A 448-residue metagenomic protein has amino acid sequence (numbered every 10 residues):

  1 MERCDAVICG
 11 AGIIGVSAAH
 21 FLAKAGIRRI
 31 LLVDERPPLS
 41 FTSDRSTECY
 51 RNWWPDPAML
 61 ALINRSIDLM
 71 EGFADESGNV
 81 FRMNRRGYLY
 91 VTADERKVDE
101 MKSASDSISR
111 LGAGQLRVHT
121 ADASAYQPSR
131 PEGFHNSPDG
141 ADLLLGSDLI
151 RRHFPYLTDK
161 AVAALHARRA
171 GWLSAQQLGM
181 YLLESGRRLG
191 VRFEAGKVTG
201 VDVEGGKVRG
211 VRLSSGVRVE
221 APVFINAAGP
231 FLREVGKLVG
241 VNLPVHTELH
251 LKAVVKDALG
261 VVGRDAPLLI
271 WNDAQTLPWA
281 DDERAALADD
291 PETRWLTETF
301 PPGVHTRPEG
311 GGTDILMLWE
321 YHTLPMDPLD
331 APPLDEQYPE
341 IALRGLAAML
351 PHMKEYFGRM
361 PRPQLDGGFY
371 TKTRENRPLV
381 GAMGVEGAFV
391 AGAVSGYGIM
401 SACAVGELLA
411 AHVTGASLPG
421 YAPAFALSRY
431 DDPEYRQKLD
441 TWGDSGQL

Functional and structural regions predicted by a protein language model:
M1-I14, L31: Beta1/beta-strand and adjacent pyrophosphate-binding region of the FAD-binding site in flavoprotein oxidoreductases
A23-D44: Glycine-rich FAD pyrophosphate-binding loop
T47-L149, H153, P301-V304: Dinucleotide-binding Rossmann-like beta1-alpha1 core, especially the glycine-rich loop that anchors the ADP
P57, A61-N64, V91-V98, L165-E184 (+3 more regions): Short beta-strand to alpha-helix junction loop
N136-R152, L324-P325, E336-C403, E407-V413 (+2 more regions): Flavin (FAD/FMN) cofactor-binding core of flavoprotein oxidoreductases
T158-K160, A164-V223, A227, F231: Helical element adjacent to the flavin cofactor pocket in flavoenzyme catalytic cores
S215-L287: Central helical "cap/lid" subdomain
D257-E386: Active-site lid/adjacent beta-loop-alpha segment flanking the redox-cofactor pocket in flavoenzymes
